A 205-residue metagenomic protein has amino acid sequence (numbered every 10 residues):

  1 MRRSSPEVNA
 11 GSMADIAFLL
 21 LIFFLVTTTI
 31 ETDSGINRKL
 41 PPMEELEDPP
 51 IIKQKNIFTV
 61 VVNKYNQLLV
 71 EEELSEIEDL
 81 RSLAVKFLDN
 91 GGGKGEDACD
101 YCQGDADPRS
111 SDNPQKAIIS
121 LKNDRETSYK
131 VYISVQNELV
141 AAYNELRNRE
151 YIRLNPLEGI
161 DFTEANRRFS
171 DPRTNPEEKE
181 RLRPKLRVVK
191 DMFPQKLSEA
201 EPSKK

Functional and structural regions predicted by a protein language model:
M1-K39: Short terminal targeting/anchoring segments
E31-K205: Long, low-hydrophobicity, acidic/polar, solvent-exposed interaction domains
